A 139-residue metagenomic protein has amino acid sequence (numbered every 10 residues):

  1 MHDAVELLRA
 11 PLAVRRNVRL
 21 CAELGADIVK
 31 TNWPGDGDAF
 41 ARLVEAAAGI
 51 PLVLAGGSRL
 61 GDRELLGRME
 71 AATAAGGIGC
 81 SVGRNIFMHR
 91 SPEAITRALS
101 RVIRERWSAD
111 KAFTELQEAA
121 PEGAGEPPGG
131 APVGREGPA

Functional and structural regions predicted by a protein language model:
M1-V53, L60-I78, R101, W107-K111 (+1 more regions): Alpha/beta enzyme core
A55-S58, N85: Short strand-loop junctions, especially beta-strand C-caps/beta-turns that link beta-sheets to coils or alpha-helices
L60-G61, F87-H89: Flexible loop/turn segments at secondary-structure boundaries
T73-G76, M88-P127, V133-G137: C-terminal helical cap(s) of enzyme catalytic domains, especially alpha/beta-barrels
C80-F87: Short acidic/histidine-rich active-site segments
